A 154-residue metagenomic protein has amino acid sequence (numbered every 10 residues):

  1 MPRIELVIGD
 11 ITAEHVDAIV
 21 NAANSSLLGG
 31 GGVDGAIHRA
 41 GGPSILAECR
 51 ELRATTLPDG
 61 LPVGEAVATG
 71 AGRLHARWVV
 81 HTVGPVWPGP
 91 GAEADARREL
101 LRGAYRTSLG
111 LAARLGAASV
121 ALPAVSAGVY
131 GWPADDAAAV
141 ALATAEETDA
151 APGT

Functional and structural regions predicted by a protein language model:
M1-R98, R102-R114: Glycine-/small-residue-enriched capping loops at alpha/beta junctions
V86-T154: Phosphate/ribose-phosphate-bearing ligand recognition and processing surfaces, centered on ADP-ribose/NAD(+/P+) systems
